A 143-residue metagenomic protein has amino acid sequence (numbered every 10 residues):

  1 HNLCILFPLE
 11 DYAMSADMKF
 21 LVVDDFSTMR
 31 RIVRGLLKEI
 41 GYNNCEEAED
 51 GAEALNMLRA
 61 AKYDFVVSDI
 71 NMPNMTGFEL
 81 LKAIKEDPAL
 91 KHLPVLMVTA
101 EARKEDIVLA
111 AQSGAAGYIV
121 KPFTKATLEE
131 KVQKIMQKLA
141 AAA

Functional and structural regions predicted by a protein language model:
S27-E46: Two-component/phosphorelay signaling modules centered on CheY-like receiver
E47-F65: Acidic, metal-coordinating helix/loop segments flanking the phosphotransfer/catalytic sites of two-component signaling
M72: Receiver (REC) domain active-site loop signature in two-component systems and cognate sites in sensor histidine kinases
A83, K121: A Lys-centered signature of the CheY-like receiver
F123-V132: C-terminal output helix
